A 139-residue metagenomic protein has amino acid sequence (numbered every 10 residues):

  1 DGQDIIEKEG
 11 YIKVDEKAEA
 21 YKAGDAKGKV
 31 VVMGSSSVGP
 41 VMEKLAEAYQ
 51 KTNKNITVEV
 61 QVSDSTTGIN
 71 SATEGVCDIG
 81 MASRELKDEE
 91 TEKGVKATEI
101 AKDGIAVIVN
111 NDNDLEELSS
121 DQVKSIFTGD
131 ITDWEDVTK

Functional and structural regions predicted by a protein language model:
D1-K139: Flexible loop/hinge segments at secondary-structure junctions
